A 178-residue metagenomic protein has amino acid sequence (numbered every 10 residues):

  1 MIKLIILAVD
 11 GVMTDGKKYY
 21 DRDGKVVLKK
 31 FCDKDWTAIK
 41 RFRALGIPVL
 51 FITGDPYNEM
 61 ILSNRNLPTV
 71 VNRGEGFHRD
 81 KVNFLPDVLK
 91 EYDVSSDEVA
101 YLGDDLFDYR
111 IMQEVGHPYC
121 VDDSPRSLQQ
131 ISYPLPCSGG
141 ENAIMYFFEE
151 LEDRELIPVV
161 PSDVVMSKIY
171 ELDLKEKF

Functional and structural regions predicted by a protein language model:
M1-P48: Active-site neighborhood of HAD-like aspartate-dependent phosphohydrolases
L4, L45-P48, Y57-F178: C-terminal cap/substrate-recognition subdomain and adjoining C-terminal extension of metal-dependent phosphatase-like
T53-D55: Conserved phosphate-coupling serine/threonine residues in phosphotransfer and NTP-handling enzymes
